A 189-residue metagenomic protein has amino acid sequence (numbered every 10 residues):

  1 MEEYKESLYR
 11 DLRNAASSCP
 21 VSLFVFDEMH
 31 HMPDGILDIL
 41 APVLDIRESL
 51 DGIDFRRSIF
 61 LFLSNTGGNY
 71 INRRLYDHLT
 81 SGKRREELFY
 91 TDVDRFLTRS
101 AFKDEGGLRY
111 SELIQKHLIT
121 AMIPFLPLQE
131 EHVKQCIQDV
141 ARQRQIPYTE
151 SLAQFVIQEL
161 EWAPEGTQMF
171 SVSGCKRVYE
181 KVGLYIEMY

Functional and structural regions predicted by a protein language model:
E2-F24, I46-L50, K103-R109: Conserved alpha-helical scaffold flanking the Walker A/P-loop in AAA+ ATPase domains
E6, R10, D27-H30, D34 (+5 more regions): Amphipathic alpha-helical interface elements that mediate macromolecular binding in regulatory proteins
Y9-S17, P33-D92: Conserved catalytic/switch belt of AAA+ P-loop NTPases
P20-V21, F55-S58, H117-A121: Short glycine-/polar-rich loops that comprise or flank the Walker A/P-loop and associated switch/sensor motifs
L23-E28, I59-S64, M122-P124: Extended hydrophobic secondary-structure segments that form protein cores and membrane-embedded regions
G35, I39-V43, L118, Q135-V140: Alpha-helical scaffold elements adjacent to nucleotide-binding pockets in ATP/GTP-utilizing enzyme cores
D54, S64-T66, R74-L75, L79-L113 (+1 more regions): Conserved AAA+ ATPase "SRH/arginine-finger" region at the nucleotide-binding site
L113-K116, P124-Y189: C-terminal alpha-helical "lid" subdomain
